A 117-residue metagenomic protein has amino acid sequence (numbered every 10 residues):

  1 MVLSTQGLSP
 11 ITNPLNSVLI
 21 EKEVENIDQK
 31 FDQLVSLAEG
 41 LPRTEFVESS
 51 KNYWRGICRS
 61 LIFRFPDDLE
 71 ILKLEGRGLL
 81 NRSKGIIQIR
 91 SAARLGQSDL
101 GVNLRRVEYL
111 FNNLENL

Functional and structural regions predicted by a protein language model:
M1-L117: Ser/Thr-rich, low-complexity intrinsically disordered terminal regions
